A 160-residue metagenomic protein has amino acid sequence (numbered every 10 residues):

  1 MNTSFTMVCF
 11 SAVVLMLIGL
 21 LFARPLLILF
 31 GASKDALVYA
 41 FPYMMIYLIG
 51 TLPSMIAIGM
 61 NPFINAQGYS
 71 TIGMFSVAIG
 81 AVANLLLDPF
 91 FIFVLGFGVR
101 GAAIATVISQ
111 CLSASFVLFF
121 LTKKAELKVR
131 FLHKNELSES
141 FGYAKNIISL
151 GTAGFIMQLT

Functional and structural regions predicted by a protein language model:
M1-G50, G96-G151: Short alpha-helical transmembrane segments in multi-pass integral membrane proteins
M1-L17, S54-G73: Small-residue-rich hydrophobic transmembrane alpha-helices
V8, F63-P89, R100, I104-V107: Alpha-helical transmembrane segments of multi-pass membrane transporters/permeases
L17, P25, G59-F63, V82-F90 (+1 more regions): Alpha-helical transmembrane segments of multipass membrane proteins
T51-M55, I79: Short hydrophobic/small-residue motifs within alpha-helical transmembrane segments of multi-pass transporter-like
S149-T160: Signature of the first transmembrane helix
